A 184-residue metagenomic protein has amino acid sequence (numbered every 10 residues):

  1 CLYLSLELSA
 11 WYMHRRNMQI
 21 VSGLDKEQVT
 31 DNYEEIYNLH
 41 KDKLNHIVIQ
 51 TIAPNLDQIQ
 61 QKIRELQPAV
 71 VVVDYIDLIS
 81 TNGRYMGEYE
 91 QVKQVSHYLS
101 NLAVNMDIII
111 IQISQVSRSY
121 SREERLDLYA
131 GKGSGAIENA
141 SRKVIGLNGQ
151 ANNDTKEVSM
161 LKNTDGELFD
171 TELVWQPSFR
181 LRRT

Functional and structural regions predicted by a protein language model:
C1-A69, T81, G131, T171-E172: Cytosolic-facing regulatory segments adjacent to core modules
S5, V72, I113, A140: Generic enzyme active-site microenvironment
L6-L8, I108, Q112-Q115: Conserved H-loop
M13-I20, Y98, A136, A140: Alpha-helical scaffold elements adjacent to nucleotide-binding pockets in ATP/GTP-utilizing enzyme cores
K26-Q28, D57-V71, N101-M106, R118-T184: C-terminal regions of RecA-like/P-loop NTPase motor modules
E27, V48-Q50, S80-K93, R122-Y129: Flexible beta-alpha connector loops of hexameric P-loop NTPases
K41-V48, L99-I110, A140-R142: A structural motif corresponding to the C-terminal end of an alpha-helix and its immediate exit/capping segment
A69-Q112: Helical hairpin unit composed of two closely spaced alpha helices linked by a short loop
